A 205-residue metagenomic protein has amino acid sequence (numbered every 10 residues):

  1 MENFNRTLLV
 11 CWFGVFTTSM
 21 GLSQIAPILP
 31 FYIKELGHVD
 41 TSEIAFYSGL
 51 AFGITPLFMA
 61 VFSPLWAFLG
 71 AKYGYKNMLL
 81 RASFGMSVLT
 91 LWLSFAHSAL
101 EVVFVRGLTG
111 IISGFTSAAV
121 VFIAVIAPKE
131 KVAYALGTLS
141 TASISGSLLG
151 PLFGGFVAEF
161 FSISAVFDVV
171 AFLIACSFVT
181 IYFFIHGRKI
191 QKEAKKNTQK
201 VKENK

Functional and structural regions predicted by a protein language model:
F4-F31, E35: Pair of pore-lining "gating" transmembrane helices in MFS-fold secondary transporters
L50-W66: Central cavity-lining transmembrane alpha-helices of secondary-active solute carriers, predominantly the Major
V61-L93, H97: Conserved MFS/SLC helix-loop-helix module at the cytosolic interface between two early adjacent transmembrane helices
L89, L100-L108: Paired small-residue
V105-S143: Cytoplasmic helix-loop-helix junction between adjacent transmembrane helices in 12-TM secondary transporters
L136-L152, A158: Glycine-rich segments within core transmembrane alpha-helices of 12-TM secondary carriers
V166-F183: Symmetry-related core transmembrane helices of the 12-TM Major Facilitator Superfamily/SLC fold
I185-K205: Flexible cytoplasmic inter-helical loops of multi-pass small-molecule transporters
